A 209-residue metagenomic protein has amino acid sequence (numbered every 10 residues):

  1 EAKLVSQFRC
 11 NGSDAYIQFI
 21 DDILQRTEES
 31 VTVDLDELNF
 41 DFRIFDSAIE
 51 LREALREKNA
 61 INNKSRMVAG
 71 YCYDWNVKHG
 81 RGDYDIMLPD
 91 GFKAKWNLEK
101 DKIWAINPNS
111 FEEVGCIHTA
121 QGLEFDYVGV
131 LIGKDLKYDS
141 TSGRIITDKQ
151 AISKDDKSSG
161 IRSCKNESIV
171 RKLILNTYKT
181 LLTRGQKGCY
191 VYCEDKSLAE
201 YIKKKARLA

Functional and structural regions predicted by a protein language model:
E1-R144: Conserved helicase/translocase motor-coupling segment
S110-A209: C-terminal accessory regions
